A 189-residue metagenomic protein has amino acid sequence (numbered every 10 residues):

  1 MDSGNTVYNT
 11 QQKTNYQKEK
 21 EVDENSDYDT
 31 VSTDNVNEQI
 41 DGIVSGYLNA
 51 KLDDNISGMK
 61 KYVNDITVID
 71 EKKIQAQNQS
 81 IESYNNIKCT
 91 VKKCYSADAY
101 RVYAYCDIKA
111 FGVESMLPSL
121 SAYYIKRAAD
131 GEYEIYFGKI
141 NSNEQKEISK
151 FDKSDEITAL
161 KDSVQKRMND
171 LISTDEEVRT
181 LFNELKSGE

Functional and structural regions predicted by a protein language model:
M1-E189: Mature, Sec-exported extracytoplasmic domains of Gram-positive
